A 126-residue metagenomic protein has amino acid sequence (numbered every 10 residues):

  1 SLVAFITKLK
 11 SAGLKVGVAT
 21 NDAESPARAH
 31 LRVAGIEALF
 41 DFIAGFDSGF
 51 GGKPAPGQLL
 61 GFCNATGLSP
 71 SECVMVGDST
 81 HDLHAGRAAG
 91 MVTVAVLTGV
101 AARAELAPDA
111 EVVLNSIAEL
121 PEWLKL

Functional and structural regions predicted by a protein language model:
V3, T7-K10, E24, R28-L126: Asp-based, Mg2+/Mn2+-dependent phosphohydrolase catalytic module
T20-D22: Conserved phosphate-coupling serine/threonine residues in phosphotransfer and NTP-handling enzymes
